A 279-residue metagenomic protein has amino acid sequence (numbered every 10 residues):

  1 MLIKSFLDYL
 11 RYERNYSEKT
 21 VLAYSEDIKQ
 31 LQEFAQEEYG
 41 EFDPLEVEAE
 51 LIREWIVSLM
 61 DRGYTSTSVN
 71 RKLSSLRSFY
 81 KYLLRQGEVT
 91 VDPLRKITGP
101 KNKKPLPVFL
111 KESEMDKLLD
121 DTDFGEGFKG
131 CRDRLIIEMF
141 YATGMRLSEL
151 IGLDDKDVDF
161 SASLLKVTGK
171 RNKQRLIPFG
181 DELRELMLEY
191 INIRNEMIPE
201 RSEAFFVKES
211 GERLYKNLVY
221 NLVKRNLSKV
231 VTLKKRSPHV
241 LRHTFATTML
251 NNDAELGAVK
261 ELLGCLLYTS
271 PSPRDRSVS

Functional and structural regions predicted by a protein language model:
M1-S270, R274-S277: Conserved catalytic core of the tyrosine transesterase superfamily
